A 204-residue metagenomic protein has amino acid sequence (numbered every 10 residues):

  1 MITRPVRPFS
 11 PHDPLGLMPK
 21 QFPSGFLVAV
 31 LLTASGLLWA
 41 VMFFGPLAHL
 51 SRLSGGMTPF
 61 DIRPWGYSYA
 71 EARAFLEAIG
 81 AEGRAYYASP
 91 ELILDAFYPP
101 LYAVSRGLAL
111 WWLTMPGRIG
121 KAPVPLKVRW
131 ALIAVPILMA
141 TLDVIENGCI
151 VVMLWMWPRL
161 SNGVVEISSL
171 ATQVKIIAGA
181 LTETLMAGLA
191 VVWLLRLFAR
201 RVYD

Functional and structural regions predicted by a protein language model:
T3-R4, L195-D204: Short, charged juxtamembrane terminal tails flanking transmembrane helices
P11-E91: Interfacial loop at the N-terminal end of multi-pass membrane proteins
L17-L27, G80-P90, K121-A131, L160-V174: Membrane-interfacial loop-to-transmembrane-helix junctions in polytopic alpha-helical membrane proteins
L38, P100-L108, M139, L181-G188: Alpha-helical transmembrane segments
S89-V104, L170-L181: Membrane-interface loop-to-helix entry segments
V104-V152: Hydrophobic alpha-helical transmembrane segments of integral membrane proteins
I133-G188: Alpha-helical transmembrane segments of multi-pass integral membrane proteins, characterized by long hydrophobic
L185-A199: A juxtamembrane structural motif centered on a specific transmembrane helix
